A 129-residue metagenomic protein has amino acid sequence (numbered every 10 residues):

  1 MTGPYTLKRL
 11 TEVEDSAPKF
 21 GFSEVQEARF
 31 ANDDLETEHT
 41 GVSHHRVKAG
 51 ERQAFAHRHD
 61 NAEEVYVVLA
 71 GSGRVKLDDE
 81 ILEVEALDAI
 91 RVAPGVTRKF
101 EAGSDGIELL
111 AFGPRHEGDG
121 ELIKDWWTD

Functional and structural regions predicted by a protein language model:
M1-H39, G120-D129: A short, N-terminal "cap"/entry segment at the start of jelly-roll beta-barrel domains of the cupin/DSBH fold
E24-F30, S43-D60: Conserved short histidine dyad/triad with adjacent acidic residue
N32-D34, A54-H59, E101-A102, D125: Short histidine-centered beta-strand/loop micro-motifs that create catalytic or ligand/metal-coordination sites
F55, V75-K76, V92, R98-G103: Short beta-strand His + acidic residue motifs that chelate non-heme Fe in jelly-roll/DSBH and cupin folds
N61, E80, V96, D105-G106: A generic "binding-loop/recognition-motif" signal
N61-E63, V67-G73: Glycine- and acidic-residue-biased ligand/ion/polar-headgroup-sensing regions
D79-P94: Short acidic-glycine-tyrosine-enriched beta hairpin
K99-D129: Double-stranded beta-helix
